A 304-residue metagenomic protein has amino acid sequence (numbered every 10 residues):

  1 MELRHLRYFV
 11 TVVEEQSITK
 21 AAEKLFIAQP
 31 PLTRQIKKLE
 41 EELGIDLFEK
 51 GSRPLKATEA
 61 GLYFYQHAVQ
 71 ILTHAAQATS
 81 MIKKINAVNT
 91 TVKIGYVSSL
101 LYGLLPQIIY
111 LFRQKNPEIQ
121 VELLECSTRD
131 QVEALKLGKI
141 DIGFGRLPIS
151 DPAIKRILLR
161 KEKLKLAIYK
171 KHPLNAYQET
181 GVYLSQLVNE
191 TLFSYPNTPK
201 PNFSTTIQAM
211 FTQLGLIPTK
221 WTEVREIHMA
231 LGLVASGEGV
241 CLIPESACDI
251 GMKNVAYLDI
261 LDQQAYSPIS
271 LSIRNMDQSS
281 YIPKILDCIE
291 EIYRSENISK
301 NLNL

Functional and structural regions predicted by a protein language model:
V10-A28: Short helix-boundary/capping micro-motifs
E23-K24, E41, Q114: Alpha-helical residues within the helix-turn-helix
Q29-P30, T73, Q77, M81 (+6 more regions): N-terminal winged-helix
E40-A57: A short LG(V/I)-centered, amphipathic sequence patch enriched for acidic residue(s) preceding the LG motif
S127-V132, K136-I140, G145-R146, T198-L258: Hydrophobic hinge/microswitch elements
P152-L158, E162, Y177, H228-M276: Beta-alpha-beta core module
I154-L192, S280-P283: Flexible hinge/capping segments at coil-to-helix
G181, E190-L214, S279-L286, Y293-L302: Secondary-structure junction motif
